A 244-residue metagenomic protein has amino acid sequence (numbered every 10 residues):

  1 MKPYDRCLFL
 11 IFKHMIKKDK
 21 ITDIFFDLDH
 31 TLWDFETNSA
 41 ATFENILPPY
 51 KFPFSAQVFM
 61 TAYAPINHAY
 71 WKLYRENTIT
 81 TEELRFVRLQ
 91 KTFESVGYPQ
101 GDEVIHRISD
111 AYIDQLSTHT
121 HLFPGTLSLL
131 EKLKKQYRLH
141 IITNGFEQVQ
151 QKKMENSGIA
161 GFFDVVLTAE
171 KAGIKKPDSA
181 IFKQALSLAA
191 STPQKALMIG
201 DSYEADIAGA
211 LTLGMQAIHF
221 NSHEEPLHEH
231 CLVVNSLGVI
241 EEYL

Functional and structural regions predicted by a protein language model:
R6-I24, T37, E103, L127 (+3 more regions): Asp-based, Mg2+/Mn2+-dependent phosphohydrolase catalytic module
K18-L28, L32-P124: N-terminal helical cap/lid subdomain that shapes the substrate entry/recognition surface in HAD-like hydrolases
F123, Y137-R138: Non-catalytic interaction surface on structured domains
Q136-Y137, G214: Glycine-centered short loops/turns at secondary-structure junctions
